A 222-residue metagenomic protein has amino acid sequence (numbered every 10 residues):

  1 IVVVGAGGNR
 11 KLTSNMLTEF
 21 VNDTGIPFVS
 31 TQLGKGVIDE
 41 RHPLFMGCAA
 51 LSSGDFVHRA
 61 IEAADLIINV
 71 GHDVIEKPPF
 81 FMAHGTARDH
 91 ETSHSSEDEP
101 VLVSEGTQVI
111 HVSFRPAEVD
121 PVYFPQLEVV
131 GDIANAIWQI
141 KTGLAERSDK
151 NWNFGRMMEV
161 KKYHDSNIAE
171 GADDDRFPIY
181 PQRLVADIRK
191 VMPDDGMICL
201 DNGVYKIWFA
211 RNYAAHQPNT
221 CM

Functional and structural regions predicted by a protein language model:
I1-A6, I38-G47, S166-D174, N219-M222: Short, basic, glycine/proline-bearing loop/turn elements
A6-N9, L33-G34, H72-I75, G203-Y205: Short glycine-rich anion-binding loops that position phosphate/pyrophosphate groups of nucleotides and phosphorylated
A6-T13, F177-Q182: Active-site glycine- and acidic-residue-rich loops that bind and position anionic ligands or nucleotide-like cofactors
R10-S14, E19-N22: Glycine-rich phosphate/diphosphate-binding loop of Rossmann-like nucleotide-binding domains
G34-V160: Glycine-rich, acidic loop regions that bind phosphate or pyrophosphate groups
K161-M222: Active-site diphosphate/adenylate-binding microenvironment
